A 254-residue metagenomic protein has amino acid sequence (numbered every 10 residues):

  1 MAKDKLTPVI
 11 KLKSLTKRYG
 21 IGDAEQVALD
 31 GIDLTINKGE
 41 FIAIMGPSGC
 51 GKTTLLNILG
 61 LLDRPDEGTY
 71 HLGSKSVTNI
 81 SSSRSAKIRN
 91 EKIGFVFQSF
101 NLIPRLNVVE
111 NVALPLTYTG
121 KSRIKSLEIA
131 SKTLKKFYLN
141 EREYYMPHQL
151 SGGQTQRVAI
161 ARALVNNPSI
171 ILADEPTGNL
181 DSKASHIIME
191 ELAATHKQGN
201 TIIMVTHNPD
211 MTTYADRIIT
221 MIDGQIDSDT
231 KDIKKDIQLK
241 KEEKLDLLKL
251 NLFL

Functional and structural regions predicted by a protein language model:
A2-D4: Pre-NBD coupling/linker segments of ABC/ABC-like ATPases
L6-Y214, M221: ABC family nucleotide-binding domain
Q225-N251: Conserved beta-strand-loop-alpha-helix hinge in the C-terminal portion of ABC ATPase nucleotide-binding domains
